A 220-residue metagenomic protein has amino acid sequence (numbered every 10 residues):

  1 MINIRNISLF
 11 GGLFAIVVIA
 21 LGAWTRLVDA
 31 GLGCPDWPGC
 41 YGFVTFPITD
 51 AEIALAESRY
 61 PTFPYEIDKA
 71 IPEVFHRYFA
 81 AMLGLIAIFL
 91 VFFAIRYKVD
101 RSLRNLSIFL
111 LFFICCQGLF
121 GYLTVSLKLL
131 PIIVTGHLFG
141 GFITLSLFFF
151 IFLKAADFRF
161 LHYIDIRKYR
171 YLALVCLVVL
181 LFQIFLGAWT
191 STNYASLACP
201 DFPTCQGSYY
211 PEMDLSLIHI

Functional and structural regions predicted by a protein language model:
I7-D36, V179-T190: N-terminal signal-anchor transmembrane alpha helix
S8, R101-L110, Y169, A173: Membrane-interfacial loop-to-transmembrane alpha-helix junctions, especially the N-terminal start
T25-D36, G118-L138, T190-P200: Interfacial helix-loop-helix junctions of multi-pass membrane proteins
R77-V91: Hydrophobic alpha-helical transmembrane segments
L83-A87, G141-A156: Hydrophobic cores of alpha-helical transmembrane segments in multi-pass inner/ER membrane proteins, independent
V91-K98, F150-R159: Structural signal for the C-terminal ends of transmembrane alpha-helices and the immediately following loop
R96-R104, R159-R167: Membrane-interface helix-boundary motifs at transmembrane edges
I218-I220: Conserved small/polar residues in nucleotide/adenosyl-binding loops
